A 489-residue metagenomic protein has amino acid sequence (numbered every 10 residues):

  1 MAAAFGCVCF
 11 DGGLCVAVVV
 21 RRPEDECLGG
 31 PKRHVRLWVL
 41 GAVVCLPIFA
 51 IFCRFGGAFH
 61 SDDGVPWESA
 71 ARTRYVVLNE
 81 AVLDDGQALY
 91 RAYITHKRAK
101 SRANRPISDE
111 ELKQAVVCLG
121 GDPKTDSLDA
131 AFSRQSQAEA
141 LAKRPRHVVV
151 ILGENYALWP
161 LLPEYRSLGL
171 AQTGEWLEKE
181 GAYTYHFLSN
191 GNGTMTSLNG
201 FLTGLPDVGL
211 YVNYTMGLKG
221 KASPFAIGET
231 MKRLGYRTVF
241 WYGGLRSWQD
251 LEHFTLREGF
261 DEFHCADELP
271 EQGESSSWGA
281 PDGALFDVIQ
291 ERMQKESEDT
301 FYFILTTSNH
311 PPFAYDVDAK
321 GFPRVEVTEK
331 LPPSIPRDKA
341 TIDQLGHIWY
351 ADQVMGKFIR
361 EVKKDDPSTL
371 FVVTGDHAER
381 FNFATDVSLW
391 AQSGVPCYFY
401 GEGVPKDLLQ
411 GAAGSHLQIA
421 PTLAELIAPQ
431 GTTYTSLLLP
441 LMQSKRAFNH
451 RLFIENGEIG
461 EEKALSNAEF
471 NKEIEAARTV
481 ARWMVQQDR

Functional and structural regions predicted by a protein language model:
M1-R146, P163, L168-A171, E178-G181 (+1 more regions): N-terminal secretory/membrane-targeting segments
G120-R489: Solvent-exposed soluble domains appended to multi-pass membrane proteins
